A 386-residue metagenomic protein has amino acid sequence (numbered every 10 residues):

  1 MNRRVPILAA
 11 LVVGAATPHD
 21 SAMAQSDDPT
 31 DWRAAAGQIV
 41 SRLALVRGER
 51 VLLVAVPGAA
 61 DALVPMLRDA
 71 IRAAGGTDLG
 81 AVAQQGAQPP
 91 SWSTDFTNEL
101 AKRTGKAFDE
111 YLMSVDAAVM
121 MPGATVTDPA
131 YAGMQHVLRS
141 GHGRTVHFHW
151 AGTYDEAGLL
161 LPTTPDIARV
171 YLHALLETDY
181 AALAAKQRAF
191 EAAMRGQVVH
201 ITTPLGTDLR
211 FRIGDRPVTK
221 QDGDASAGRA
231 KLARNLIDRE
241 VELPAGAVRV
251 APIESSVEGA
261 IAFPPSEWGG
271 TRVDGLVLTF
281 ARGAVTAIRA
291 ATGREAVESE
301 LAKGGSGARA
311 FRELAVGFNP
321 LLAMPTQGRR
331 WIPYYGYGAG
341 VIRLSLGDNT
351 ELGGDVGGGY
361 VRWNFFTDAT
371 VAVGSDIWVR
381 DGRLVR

Functional and structural regions predicted by a protein language model:
M1-R4: Positively charged n-region of N-terminal signal peptides that target proteins for export
P6-P18: Bacterial N-terminal signal peptides
L11, M23-E258, W268: Active-site bordering "gate/hinge" segments that shape substrate access to catalytic or cofactor-binding pockets
G58-A60, T153-R386: Metal/cofactor-centered catalytic core regions of large enzymes
